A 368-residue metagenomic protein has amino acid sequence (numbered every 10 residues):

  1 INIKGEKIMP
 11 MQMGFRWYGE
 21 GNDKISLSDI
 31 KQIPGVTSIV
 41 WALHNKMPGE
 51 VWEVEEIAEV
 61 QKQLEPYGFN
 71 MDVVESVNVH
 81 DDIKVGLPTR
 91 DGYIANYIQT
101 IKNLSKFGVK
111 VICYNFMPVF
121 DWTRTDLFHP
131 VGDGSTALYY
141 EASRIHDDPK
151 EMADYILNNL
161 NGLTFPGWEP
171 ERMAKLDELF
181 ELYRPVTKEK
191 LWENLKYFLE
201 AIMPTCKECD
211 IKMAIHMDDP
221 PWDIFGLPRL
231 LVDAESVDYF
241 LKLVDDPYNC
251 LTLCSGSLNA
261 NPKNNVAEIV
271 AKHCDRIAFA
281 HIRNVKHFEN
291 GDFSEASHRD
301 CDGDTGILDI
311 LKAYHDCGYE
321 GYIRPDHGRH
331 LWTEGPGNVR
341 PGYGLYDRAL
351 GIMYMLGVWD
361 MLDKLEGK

Functional and structural regions predicted by a protein language model:
G5-G14, G19-G21, S28, K62-E65 (+9 more regions): Histidine-acidic metal/acid-base catalytic patches
M9-G49, E56, Q63-G68: Ligand-binding pocket scaffold of soluble enzyme catalytic domains
G19, L43-H44, V77, M117 (+2 more regions): Residue-level "edge-of-site" marker
T37, D72, I277-A278: A short, local hydrophobic-aromatic micro-motif
V40, V73-V74, P228: Generic secondary-structure boundary/loop-capping signal
N45-E193, K207-E208, S257, H315: Structural motif corresponding to the early beta-alpha repeats
